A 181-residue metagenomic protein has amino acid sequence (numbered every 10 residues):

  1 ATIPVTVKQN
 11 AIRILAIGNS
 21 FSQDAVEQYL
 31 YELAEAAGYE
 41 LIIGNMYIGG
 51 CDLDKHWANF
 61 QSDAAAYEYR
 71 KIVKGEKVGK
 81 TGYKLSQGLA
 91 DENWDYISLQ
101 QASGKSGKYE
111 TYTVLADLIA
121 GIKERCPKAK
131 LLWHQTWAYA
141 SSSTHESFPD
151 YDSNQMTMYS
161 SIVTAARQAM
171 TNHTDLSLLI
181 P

Functional and structural regions predicted by a protein language model:
T2-V7: C-terminal edge beta-strand
Q9-A11, E146: A short alpha-helix capping/helix-coil boundary motif
A11-R13, I42: Residues that mark the start of a beta-strand
L15-I17, H134: Short hydrophobic segments within beta-strands
G18-Q23: Short polar catalytic/cofactor-binding loops
D24-L115: Conserved SGNH/GDSL esterase-like catalytic core that processes O-acyl groups on lipids and polysaccharides
G82-P181: Alpha-helical cap/lid subdomain in secreted, periplasmic, or secretory-pathway luminal O-acyl-processing enzymes
